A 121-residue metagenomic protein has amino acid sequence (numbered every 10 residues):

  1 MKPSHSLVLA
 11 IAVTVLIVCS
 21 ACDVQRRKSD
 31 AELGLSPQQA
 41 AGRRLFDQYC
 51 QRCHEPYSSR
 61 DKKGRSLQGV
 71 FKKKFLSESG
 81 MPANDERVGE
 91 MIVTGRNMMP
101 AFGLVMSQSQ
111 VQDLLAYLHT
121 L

Functional and structural regions predicted by a protein language model:
M1-I11: Bacterial N-terminal signal peptides that target proteins for export
V18-A21: C-terminal motif of bacterial Sec signal peptides marking the signal peptidase cleavage site
D23-L45: Electrostatic cytochrome c docking/interface patches
Q25, P56-Y57: Cys/His-rich metal-chelating microdomains
G42-P56, L114-L118: The canonical Cys-X-X-Cys-His
R52, S66-G69: Soluble periplasmic/extracytoplasmic beta-strand elements of cell-envelope proteins
D61-K62, G69-L121: Extracytoplasmic electron-transfer domains, predominantly the class I c-type cytochrome c fold
